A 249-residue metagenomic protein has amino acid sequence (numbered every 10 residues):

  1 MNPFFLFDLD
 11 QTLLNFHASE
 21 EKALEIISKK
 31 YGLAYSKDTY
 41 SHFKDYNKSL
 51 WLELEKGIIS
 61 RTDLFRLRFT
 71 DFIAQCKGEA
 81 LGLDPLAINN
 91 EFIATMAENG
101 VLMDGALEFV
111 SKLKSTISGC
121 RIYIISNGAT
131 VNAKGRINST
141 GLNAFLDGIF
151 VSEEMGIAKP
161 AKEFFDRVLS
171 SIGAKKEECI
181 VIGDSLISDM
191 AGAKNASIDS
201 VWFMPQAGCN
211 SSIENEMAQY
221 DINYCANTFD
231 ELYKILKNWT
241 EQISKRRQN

Functional and structural regions predicted by a protein language model:
M1-F5, L107, S111, Y123-N249: Asp-based, Mg2+/Mn2+-dependent phosphohydrolase catalytic module
N2-D104: N-terminal helical cap/lid subdomain that shapes the substrate entry/recognition surface in HAD-like hydrolases
I26-K30, F109-G119: A short, Lys/Arg-enriched amphipathic alpha-helix followed by its capping loop at the start of a domain
K29-K44, T116, V151-F164, S170: Amphipathic repeat-derived elements
C76, T116-S118, A196: Helix C-cap/helix->beta junction micro-motif
L81-G82, L113-I122, M204: Short, charged helix-to-loop "capping" segments that act as catalytic/coupling loops
